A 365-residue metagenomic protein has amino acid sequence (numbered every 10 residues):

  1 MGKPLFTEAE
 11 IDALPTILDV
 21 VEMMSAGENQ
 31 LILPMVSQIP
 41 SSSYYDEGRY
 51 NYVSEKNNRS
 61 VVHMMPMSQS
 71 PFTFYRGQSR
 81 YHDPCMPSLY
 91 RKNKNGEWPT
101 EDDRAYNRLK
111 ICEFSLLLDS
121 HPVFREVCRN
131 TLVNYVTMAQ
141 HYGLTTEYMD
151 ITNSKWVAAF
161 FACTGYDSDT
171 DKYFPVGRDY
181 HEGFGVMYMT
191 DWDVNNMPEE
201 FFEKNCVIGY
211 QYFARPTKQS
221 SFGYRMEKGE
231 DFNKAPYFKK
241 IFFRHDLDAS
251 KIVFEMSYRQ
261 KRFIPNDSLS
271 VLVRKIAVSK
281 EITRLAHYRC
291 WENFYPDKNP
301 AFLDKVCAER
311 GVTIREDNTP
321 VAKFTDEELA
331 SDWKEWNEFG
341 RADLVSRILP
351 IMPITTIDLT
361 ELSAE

Functional and structural regions predicted by a protein language model:
M1-E365: Catalytic-core elements of nucleic-acid end-processing and repair enzymes
